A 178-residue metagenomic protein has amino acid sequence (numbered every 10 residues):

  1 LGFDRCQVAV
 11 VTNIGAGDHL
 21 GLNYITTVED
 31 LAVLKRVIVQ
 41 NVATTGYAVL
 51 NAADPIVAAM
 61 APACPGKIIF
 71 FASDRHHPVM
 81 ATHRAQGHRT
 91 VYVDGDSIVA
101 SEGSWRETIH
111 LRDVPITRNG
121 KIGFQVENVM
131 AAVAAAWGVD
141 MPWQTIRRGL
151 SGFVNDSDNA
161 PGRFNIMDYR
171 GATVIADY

Functional and structural regions predicted by a protein language model:
L1-V79, T117: Flexible active-site lid/hinge loop adjacent to a nucleotide/diphosphate and Mg2+-phosphate binding pocket
Y24-A32, R36, P65-Y178: Adenine nucleotide phosphate-binding catalytic loops in nucleotide-utilizing enzymes
